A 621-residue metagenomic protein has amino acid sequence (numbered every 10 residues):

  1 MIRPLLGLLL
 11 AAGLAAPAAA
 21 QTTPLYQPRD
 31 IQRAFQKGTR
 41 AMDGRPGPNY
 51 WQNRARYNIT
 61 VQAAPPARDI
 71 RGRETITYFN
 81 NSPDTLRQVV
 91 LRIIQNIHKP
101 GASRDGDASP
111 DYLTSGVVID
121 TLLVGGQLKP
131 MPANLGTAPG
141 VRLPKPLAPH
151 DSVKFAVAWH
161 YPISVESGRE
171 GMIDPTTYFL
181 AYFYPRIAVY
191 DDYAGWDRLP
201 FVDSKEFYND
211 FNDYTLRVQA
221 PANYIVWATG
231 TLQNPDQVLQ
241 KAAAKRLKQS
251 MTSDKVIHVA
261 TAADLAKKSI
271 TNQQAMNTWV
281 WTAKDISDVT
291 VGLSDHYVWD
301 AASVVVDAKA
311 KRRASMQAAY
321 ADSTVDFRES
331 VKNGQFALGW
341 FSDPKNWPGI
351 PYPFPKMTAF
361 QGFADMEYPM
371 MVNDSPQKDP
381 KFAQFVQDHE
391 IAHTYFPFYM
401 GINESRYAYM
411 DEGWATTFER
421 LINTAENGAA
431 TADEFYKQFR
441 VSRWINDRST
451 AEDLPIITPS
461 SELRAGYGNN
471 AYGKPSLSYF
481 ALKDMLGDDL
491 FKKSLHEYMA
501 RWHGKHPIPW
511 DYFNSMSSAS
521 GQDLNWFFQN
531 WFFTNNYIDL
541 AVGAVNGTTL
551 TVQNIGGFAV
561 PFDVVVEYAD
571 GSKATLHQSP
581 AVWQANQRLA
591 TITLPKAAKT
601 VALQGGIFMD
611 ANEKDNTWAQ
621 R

Functional and structural regions predicted by a protein language model:
R3, T22, Y26-M42, N53-A55 (+3 more regions): Hydrophobic alpha-helical and helix-loop surface patches within well-folded domains that function as non-catalytic
T23-V90: Early extracytoplasmic/domain-onset interaction patches
P28, D69, F79, D107-T176 (+4 more regions): A surface-exposed beta-strand-loop module
E74-I76, I93, D151-V165, Y214-A222 (+2 more regions): Short, hydrophobic/aromatic-enriched beta-strand segments in well-ordered soluble domains
L86-L128, A181, Q219-Y224, S572-L576: Solvent-exposed beta-hairpin/edge-strand motifs
G101-Y112, H160-Y214, P235, I607-R621: Glycine/proline-rich low-complexity spacer/linker segments in large multi-domain proteins
D191, K205-D388, T417: Hydrophobic helix-coil surface modules that form long, contiguous segments used for peptide/substrate interaction
W227-A228, V545-Q604: Beta-strand-rich binding/interaction modules
